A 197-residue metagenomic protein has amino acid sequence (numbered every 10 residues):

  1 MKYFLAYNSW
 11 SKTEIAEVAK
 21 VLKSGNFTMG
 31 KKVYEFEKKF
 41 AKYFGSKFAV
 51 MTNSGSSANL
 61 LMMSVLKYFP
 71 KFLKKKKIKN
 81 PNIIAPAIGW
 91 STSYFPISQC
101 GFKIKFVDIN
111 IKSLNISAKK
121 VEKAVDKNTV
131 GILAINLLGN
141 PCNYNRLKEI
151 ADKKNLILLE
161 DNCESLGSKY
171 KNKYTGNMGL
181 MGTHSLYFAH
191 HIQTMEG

Functional and structural regions predicted by a protein language model:
M1-N26, K31: N-terminal "arm"/small-domain region of PLP-dependent enzymes with the aminotransferase-like
Y7-N8, A87, L137, S185: Conserved donor-binding loops in enzymes that form glycosidic bonds
N26, G30-N82, P96-C100, F106 (+1 more regions): Phosphate-binding glycine-rich loop
Y68-K153, I157-N162, K169: PLP-dependent aminotransferase-like
E160-M195: Conserved active-site segment immediately N-terminal to the catalytic lysine that forms the internal aldimine
